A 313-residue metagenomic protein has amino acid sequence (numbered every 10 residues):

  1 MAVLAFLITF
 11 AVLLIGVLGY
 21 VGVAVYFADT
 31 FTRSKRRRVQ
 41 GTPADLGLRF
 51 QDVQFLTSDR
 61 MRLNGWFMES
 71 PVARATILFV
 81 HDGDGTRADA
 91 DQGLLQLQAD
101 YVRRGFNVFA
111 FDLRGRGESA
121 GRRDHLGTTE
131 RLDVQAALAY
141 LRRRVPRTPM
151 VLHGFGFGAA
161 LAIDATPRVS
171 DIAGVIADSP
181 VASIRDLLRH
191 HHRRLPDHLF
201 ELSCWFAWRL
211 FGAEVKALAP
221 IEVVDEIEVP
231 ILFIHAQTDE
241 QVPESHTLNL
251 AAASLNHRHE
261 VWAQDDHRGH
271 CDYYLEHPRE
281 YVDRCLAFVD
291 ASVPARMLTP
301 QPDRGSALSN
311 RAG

Functional and structural regions predicted by a protein language model:
L7-L56, W66: An N-terminal hydrophobic leader/cap segment in hydrolases
G83-D100, L113: The serine-hydrolase catalytic nucleophile loop
Q98-A120: Conserved alpha/beta-hydrolase
D124-V145: Alpha/beta-hydrolase active-site loop
D164-A213, E222-V223, V229: Hydrolase active-site cap/lid region
E226-E228, F233-H235, D239: Short beta-strand/loop motif that positions the catalytic acidic residue of the alpha/beta-hydrolase fold
V229, P243-A252: Short alpha-helix in the alpha/beta-hydrolase fold that links the catalytic acid
H267-R279: Catalytic histidine-centered segment of alpha/beta-hydrolase-like enzymes
